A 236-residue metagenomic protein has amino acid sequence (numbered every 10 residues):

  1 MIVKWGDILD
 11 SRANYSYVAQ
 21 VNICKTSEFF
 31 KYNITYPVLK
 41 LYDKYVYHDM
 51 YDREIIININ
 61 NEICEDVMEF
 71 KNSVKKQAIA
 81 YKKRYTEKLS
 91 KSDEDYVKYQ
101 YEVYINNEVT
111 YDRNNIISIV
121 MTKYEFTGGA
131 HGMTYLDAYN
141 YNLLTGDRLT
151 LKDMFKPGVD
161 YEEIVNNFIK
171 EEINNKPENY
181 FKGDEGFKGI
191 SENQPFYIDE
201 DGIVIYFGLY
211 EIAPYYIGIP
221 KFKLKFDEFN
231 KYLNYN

Functional and structural regions predicted by a protein language model:
I2-N236: Compositionally biased intrinsically disordered regions enriched in Thr/Gly
